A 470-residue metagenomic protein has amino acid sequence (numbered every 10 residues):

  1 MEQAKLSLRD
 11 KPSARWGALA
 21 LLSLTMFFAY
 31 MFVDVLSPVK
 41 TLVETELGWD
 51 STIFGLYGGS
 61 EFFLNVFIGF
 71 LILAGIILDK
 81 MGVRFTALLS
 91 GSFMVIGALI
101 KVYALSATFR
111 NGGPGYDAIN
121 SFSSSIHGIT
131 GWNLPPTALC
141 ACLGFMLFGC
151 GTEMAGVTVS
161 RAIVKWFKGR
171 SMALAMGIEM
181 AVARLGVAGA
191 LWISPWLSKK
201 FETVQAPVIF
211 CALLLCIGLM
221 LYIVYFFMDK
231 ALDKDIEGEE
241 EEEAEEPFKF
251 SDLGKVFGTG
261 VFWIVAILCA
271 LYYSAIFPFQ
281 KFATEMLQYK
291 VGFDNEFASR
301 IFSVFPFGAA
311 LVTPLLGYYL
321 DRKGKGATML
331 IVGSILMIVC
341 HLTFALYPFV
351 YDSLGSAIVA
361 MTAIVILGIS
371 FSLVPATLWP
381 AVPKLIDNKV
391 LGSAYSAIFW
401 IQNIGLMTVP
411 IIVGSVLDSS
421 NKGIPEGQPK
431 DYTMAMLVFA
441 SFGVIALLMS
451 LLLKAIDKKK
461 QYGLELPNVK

Functional and structural regions predicted by a protein language model:
E2-P12, D233-V265, V469-K470: Juxtamembrane intracellular "pre-TM" segments in multi-pass secondary transporters
L36-K40, T259-T313, P375, V409-P410: Extracytoplasmic gate region of multi-pass secondary transporters
G59-I76, S303-L316: Central cavity-lining transmembrane alpha-helices of secondary-active solute carriers, predominantly the Major
I68-N120: Conserved MFS/SLC helix-loop-helix module at the cytosolic interface between two early adjacent transmembrane helices
D79-G91, D321-I335: Cytoplasmic membrane-interface "Motif A"-like loop-to-helix N-cap segments of 12-TM Major Facilitator Superfamily
A138, G144-V182: Cytoplasmic helix-loop-helix junction between adjacent transmembrane helices in 12-TM secondary transporters
A206-Y225, T433-L452: Symmetry-related core transmembrane helices of the 12-TM Major Facilitator Superfamily/SLC fold
G326-L378: C-terminal transmembrane helical hairpin of 12-TM major facilitator-type secondary transporters
